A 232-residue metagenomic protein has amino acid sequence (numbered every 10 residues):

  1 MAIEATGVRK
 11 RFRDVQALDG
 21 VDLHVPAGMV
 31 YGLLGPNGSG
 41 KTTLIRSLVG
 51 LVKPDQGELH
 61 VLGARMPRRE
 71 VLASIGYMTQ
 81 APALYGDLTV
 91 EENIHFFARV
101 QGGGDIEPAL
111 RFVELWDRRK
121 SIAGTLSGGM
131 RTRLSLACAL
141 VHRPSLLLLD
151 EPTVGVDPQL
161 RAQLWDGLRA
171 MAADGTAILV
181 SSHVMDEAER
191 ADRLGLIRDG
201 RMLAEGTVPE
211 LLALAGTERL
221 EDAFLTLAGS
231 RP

Functional and structural regions predicted by a protein language model:
V49: Helix-to-loop junction immediately C-terminal to a conserved catalytic motif
G57-V71: Conserved ABC transporter NBD signature motif
H95, R99-R118: Conserved ABC ATPase "signature" region
L147-E151: Catalytic Walker B motif of ABC-type/P-loop ATPase nucleotide-binding domains
E205-G206: ABC ATPase "signature
